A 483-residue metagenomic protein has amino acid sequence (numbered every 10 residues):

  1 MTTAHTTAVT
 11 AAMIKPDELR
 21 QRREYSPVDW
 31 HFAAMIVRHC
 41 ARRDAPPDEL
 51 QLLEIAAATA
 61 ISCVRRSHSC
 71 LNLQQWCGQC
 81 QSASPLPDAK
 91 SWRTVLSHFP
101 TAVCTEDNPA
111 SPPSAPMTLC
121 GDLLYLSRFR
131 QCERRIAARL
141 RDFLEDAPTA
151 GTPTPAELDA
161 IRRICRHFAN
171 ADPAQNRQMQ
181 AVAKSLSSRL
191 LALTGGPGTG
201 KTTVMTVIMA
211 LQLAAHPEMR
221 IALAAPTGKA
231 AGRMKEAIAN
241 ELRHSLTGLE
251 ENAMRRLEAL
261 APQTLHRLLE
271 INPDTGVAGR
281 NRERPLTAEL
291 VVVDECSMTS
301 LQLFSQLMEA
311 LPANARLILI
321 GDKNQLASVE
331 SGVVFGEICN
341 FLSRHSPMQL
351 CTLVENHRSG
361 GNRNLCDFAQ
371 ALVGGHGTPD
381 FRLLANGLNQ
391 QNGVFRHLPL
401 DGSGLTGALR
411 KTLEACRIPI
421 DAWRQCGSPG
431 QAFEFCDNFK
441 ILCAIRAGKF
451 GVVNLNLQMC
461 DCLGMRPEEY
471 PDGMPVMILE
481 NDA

Functional and structural regions predicted by a protein language model:
M1-P87: Intrinsically disordered, low-complexity N-terminal extensions of AAA+/P-loop NTPases that precede the structured
R22, S26, R66, L126-R130 (+10 more regions): Conserved phosphate/pyrophosphate-binding and hydrolysis machinery centered on Walker-type P-loop NTPases, extending
L52, C132, R177-Q178, R189 (+1 more regions): N-terminal positioning helix adjacent to the helix-turn-helix/winged-helix DNA-binding module
P85-A156: Interdomain "pre-motor" coupling segment immediately N-terminal to P-loop NTPase/helicase cores
A150-P153, N170-P173, Q180, A278-E283 (+1 more regions): Short helix/loop segment immediately N-terminal to the Walker
E157-L190: Conserved pre-motif I regulatory segment
M179-V182, L186-N389: ASCE P-loop NTPase helicase motor core
N324, S328-P475, E480-A483: Conserved helicase motor core of P-loop NTPases
